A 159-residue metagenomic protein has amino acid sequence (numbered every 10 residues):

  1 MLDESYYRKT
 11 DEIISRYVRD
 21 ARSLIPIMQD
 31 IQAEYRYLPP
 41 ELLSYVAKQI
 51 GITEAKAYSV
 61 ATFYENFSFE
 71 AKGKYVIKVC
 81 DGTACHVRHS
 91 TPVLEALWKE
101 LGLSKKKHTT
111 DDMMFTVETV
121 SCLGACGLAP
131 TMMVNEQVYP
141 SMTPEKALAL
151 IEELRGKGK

Functional and structural regions predicted by a protein language model:
M1-K159: Signature of N-terminal electron-transfer/Fe-S-associated modules in redox systems
